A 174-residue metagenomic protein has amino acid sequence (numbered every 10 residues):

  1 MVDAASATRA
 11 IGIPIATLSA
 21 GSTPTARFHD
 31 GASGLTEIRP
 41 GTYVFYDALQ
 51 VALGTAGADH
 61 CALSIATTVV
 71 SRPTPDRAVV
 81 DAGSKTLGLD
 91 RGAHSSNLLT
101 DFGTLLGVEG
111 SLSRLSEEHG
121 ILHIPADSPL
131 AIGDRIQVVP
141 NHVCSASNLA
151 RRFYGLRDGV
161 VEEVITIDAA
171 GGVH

Functional and structural regions predicted by a protein language model:
M1-G57: Active-site loop/helix belt of alpha/beta enzymes
D3, T23, Q50-G54, L63 (+2 more regions): Sparse, context-dependent recognition of short Cys/His-centered cofactor- or disulfide-binding micro-motifs
H29, I38-P40, Q50-V51, H60 (+4 more regions): Non-transmembrane, interaction-prone segments in cytosolic or luminal domains
L35-E37, A66, R77, H119: A residue-level signal for beta-strand positions that form part of recognition/binding surfaces within mature
D59-A66: Short coil-to-beta-strand transition motifs
T74-H174: C-terminal accessory subdomain/extension
